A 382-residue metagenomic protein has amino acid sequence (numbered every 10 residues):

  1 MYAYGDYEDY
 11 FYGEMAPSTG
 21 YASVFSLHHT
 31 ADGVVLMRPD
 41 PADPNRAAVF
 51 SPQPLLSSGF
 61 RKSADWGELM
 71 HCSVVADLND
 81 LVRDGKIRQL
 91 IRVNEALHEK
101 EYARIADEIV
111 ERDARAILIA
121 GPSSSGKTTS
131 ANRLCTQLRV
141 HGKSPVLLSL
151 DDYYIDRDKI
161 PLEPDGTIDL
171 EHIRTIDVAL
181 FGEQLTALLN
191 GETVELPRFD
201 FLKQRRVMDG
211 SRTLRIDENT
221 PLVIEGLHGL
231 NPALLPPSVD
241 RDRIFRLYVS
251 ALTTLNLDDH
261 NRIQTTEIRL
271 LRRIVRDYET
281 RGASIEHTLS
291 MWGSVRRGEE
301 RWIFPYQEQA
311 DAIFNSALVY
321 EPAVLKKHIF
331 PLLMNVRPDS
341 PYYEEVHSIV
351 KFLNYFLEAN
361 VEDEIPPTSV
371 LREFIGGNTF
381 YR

Functional and structural regions predicted by a protein language model:
M1-K100, I105: Auxiliary tRNA-acceptor-end handling modules of aminoacyl-tRNA synthetases
I117-I119: Hydrophobic anchor at the beta1->P-loop junction of P-loop NTPases
P122: P-loop (Walker A) phosphate-binding loop of NTP-binding proteins
G126: Conserved glycine(s) of the Walker
T129-L134, S149: Hydrophobic positions on the alpha1 helix immediately C-terminal to the Walker A/P-loop
T136-V146: Post-Walker A helix-loop "phosphate-sensing" segment adjacent to the P-loop in P-loop NTPases
V146-L148, I155-Q204, P221: Conserved nucleotide-sensing/catalytic segment adjacent to the nucleotide-binding pocket in NTP-handling enzymes
P232-R382: Conserved NTP phosphate-binding and transfer environment spanning the P-loop NTPase/kinase superfamily
